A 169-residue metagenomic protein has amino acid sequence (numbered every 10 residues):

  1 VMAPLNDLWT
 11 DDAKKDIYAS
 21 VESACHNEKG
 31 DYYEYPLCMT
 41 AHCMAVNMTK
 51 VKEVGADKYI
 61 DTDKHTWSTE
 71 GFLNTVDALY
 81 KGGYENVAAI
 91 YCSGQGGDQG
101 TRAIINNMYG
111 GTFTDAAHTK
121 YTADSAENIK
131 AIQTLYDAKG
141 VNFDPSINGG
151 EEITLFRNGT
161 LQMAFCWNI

Functional and structural regions predicted by a protein language model:
V1, T10-K14, K58, G150 (+1 more regions): Conserved N-terminal structural module of periplasmic/extracytoplasmic solute-binding proteins
V1-C43: Hinge/lid segment of periplasmic solute-binding proteins
P4-S20, D61-H65, A88-I90, G111-K130: Short, solvent-exposed loop/beta-turn-alpha elements that line the ligand-binding surface or hinge of extracytoplasmic
Y33-E34, K81-G94: Bilobed periplasmic-binding protein-like "clamshell/Venus-flytrap" ligand-binding domains
T49-T62, G140: Aromatic-glycine-rich donor-binding/catalytic loop that engages nucleotide-sugar donors across glycosyltransferases
T66-G71, D144-N158: Short helix-initiation/N-cap motifs at beta->coil->alpha
L73-Y80, A117-G149: Glycine-centered hinge/linker elements that transmit conformational signals in sensory and ligand-binding systems
Q162-C166: Paired acidic/hydrophobic, glycine-rich loop segments that form the ligand-binding mouth/hinge of periplasmic-binding
